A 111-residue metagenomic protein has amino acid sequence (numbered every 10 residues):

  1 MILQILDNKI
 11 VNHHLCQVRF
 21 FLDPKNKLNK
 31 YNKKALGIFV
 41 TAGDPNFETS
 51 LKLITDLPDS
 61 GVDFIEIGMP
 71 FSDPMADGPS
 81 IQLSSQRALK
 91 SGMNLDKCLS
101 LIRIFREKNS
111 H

Functional and structural regions predicted by a protein language model:
I2-L6, R19-G37, I102: N-terminal amphipathic alpha-helix/helix-capping segment at the start of soluble metabolic enzymes
L36-T49: Active-site mouth loops of central-metabolism enzymes
I38, L57, G68: Conserved, mostly hydrophobic/aromatic
S50, L95-C98: Aromatic/hydrophobic pocket-lining residues that form the small-molecule binding cavity in soluble enzyme cores
I54-T55, L99-R103: Generic structural signal for well-ordered alpha-helices, preferentially at hydrophobic/aromatic core positions
D59-V62: A structural motif
F64-N94: Glycine-rich, proline-tolerant flexible connector loops at the mouths of alpha/beta enzymes
